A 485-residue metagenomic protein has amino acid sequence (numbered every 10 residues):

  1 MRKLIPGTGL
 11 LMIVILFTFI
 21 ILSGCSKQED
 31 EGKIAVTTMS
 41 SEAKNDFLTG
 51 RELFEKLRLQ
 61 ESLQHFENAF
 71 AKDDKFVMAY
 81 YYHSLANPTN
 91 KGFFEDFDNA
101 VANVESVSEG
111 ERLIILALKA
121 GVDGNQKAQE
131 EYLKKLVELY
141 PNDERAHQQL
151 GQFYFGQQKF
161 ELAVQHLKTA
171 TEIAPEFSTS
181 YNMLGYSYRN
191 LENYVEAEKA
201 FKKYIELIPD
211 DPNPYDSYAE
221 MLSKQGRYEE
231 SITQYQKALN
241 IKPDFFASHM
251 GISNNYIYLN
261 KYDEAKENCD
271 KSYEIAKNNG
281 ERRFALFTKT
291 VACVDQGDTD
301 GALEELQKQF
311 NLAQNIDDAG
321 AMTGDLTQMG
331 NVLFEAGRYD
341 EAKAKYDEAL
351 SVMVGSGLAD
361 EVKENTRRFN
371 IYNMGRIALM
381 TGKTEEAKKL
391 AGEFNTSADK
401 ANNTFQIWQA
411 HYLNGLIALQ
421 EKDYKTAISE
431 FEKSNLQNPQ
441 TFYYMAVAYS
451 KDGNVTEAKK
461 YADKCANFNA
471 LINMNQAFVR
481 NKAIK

Functional and structural regions predicted by a protein language model:
M39-N68, K72, R112-K135, L139-R145 (+1 more regions): Alpha-helical segment of the N-proximal tetratricopeptide repeat
S40, D74, E105-S108, P141 (+6 more regions): Short coil turns that delineate tetratricopeptide repeat
A43-K44, V77-M78, G110, E144-R145 (+9 more regions): Helix-start (N-cap) detector for alpha-helical repeat units in TPR-like alpha-solenoids, especially tetratricopeptide
N68-A69, A100-N103, K135-L136, T169-A170 (+8 more regions): Canonical positions in the second alpha-helix
